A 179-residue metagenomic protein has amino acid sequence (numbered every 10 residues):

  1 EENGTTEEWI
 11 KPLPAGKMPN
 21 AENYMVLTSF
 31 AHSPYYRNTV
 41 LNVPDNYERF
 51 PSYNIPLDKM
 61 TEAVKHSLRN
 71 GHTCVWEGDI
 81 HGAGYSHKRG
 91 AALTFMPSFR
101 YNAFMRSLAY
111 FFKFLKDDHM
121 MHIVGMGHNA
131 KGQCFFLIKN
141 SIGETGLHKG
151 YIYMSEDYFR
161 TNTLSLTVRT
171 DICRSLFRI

Functional and structural regions predicted by a protein language model:
E1-I179: Active-site signature of cysteine proteases
